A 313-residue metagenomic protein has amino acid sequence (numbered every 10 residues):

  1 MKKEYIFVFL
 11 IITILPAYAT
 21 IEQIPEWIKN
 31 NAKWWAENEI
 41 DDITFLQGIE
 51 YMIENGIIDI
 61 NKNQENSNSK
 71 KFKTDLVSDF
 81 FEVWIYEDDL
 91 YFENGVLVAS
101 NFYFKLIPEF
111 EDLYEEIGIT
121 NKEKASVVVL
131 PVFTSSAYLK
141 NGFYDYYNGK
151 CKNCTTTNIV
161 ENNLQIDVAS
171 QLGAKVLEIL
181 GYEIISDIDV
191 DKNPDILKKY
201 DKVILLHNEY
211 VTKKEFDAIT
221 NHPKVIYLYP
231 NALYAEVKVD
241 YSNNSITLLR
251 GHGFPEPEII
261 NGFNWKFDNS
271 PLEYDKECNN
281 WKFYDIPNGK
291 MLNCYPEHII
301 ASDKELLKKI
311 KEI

Functional and structural regions predicted by a protein language model:
E4-I11, L15-D75, F80: Acidic, Ser/Pro/Thr-rich low-complexity regulatory regions and the short amphipathic helical interaction modules they
L15, F133-T134, A232: Short, glycine/serine-rich, charged loops/turns that create anion-binding and catalytic segments at active sites
Q23-N30, T44-Y51, V168-I179, K214 (+1 more regions): Extracytoplasmic/secreted proteins, especially bacterial periplasmic and envelope-associated proteins
W34-E37, N158-L164, I204-L205: Second-shell loop/turn segments in exported
D59, E209-L292: A glycine-rich, often tryptophan-bearing local segment used as a flexible ligand/cofactor-contacting loop or short
N68-D195, G262-N264, D268-I313: Aromatic-Pro/Gly-enriched surface loop or interdomain linker that acts as a lid/target-recognition segment
Q165-V239: Helical hinge/lid and interdomain linker segments adjacent to catalytic or ligand-binding clefts that mediate domain
